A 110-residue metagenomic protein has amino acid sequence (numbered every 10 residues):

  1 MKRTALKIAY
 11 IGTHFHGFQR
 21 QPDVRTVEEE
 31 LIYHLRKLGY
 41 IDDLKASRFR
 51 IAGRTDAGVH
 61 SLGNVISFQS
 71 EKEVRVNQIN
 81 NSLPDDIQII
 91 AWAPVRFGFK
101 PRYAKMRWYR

Functional and structural regions predicted by a protein language model:
M1-R110: Structured-RNA-binding interfaces characteristic of tRNA pseudouridine synthases
